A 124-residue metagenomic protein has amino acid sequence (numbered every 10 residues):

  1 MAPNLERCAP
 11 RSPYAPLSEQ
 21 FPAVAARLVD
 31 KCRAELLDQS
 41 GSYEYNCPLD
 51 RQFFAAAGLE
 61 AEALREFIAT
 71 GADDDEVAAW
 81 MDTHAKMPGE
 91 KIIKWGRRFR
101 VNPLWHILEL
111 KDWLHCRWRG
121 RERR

Functional and structural regions predicted by a protein language model:
A2-G41, R100-R124: Polar/charged low-complexity regulatory segments
R7, L36-D38, N46-C47, E60 (+4 more regions): Short linear sequence motifs
P16-A23, R27, E44, P48 (+4 more regions): Alpha-helix boundary/N-cap detector
S40-M81: Amphipathic alpha-helical packing elements
E62-A72, G89-I93, P103-R121: Short, Lys/Arg-enriched charge-dense amphipathic segments
A78-W95: Long, highly charged low-complexity segments enriched in Glu/Asp and Lys/Arg with interspersed Ser/Thr
